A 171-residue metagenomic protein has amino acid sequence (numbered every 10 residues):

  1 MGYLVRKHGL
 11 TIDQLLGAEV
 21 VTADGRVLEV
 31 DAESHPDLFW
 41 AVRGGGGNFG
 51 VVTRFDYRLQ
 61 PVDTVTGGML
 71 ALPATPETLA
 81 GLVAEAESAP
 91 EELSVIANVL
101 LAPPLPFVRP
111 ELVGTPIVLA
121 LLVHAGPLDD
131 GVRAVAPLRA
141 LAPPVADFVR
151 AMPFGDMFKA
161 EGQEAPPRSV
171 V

Functional and structural regions predicted by a protein language model:
M1-V171: Soluble FAD-dependent oxygen oxidases
